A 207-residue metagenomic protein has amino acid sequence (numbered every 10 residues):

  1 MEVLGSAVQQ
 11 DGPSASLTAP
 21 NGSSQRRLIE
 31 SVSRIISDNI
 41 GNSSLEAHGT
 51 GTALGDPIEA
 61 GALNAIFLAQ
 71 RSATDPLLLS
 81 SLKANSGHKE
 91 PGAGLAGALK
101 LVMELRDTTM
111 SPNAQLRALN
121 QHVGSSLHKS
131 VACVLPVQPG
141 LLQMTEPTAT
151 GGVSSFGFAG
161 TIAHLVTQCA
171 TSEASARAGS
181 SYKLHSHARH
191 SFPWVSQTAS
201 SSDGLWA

Functional and structural regions predicted by a protein language model:
M1-L205: Condensing-enzyme catalytic core of the thiolase-fold
